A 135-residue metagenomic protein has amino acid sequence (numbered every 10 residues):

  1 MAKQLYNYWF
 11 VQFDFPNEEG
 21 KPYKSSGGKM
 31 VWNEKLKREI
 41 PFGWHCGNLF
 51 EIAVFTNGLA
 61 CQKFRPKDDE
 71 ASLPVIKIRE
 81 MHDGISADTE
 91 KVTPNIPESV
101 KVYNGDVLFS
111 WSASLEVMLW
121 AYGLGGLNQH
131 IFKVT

Functional and structural regions predicted by a protein language model:
M1-E19: Amphipathic alpha-helical coiled-coil/heptad-repeat segments
M1-L5, K29-A60: Non-catalytic DNA-recognition/assembly elements of restriction-modification systems
E18-N33: Amphipathic heptad-repeat alpha-helical coiled-coil/stalk segments that mediate oligomerization, filament/stalk
Y23-G27, A87-P94: Short, polar loop/linker segments at the starts of domains and inter-domain junctions
F42, P74, G125: Residues that recognize and position ribonucleotide moieties
H45-D83, P97-E98, S114-L115: Low-complexity, Lys/Gly-biased intrinsically disordered segments
K77-I78, D88, P94-T135: A short beta-sheet element
